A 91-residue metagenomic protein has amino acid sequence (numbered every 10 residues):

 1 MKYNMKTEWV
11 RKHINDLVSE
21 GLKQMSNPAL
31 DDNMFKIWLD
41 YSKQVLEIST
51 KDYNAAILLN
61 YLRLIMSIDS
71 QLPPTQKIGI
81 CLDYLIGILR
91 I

Functional and structural regions predicted by a protein language model:
K2-I91: Charged interaction/catalytic cores of defense and host-pathogen modules
